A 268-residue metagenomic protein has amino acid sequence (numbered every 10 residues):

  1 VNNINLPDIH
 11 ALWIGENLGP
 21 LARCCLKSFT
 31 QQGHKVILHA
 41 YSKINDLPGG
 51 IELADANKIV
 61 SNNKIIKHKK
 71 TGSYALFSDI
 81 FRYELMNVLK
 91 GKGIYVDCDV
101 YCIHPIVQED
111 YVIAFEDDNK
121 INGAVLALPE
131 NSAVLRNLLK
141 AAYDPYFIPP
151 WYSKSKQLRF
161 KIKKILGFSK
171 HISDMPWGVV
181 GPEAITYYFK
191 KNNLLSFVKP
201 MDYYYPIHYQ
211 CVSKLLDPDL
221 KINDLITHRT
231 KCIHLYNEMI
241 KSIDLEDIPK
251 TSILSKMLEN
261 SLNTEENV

Functional and structural regions predicted by a protein language model:
V1-S78, C98-V268: Glycosyltransferase-associated regions of secretory-pathway enzymes, highlighting luminal stem/catalytic domains
D79-G91: Small-residue hinge/turn detector
G93-Y95: Short aromatic/hydrophobic "clamp" motif used to bind/position activated sugar donors
